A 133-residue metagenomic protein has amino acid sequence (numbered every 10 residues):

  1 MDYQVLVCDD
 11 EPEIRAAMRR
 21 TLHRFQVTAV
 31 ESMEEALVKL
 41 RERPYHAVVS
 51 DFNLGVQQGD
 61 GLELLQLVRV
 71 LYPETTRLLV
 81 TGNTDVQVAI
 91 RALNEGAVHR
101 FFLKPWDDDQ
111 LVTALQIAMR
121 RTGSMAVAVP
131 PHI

Functional and structural regions predicted by a protein language model:
D2, P44-H46, V70-R77: His-Asp phosphorelay/catalytic-motif detector in bacterial-type signaling
Y3, P12-V30: Two-component/phosphorelay signaling modules centered on CheY-like receiver
A29-A47, D51-G55: Acidic, metal-coordinating helix/loop segments flanking the phosphotransfer/catalytic sites of two-component signaling
V38, D60-E74, R91: Short amphipathic alpha-helix used as the core "switch/output" element in two-component signaling
G59, E63, T84-F101: Alpha4 helix (beta4-alpha4-beta5 surface) of REC/receiver domains from two-component response regulators
V80-T81: Hydrophobic/aromatic residues positioned on beta-strands within the core alpha/beta folds
W106-L115, M119: C-terminal output helix
R120-I133: CheY-like receiver
